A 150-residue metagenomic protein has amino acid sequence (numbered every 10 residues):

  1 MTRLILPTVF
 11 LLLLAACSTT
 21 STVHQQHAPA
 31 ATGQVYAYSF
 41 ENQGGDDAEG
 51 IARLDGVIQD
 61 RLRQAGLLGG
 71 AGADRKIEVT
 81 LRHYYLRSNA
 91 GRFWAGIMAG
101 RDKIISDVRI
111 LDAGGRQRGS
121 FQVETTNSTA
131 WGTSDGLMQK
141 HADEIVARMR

Functional and structural regions predicted by a protein language model:
M1-C17: Sec-dependent bacterial lipoprotein signal peptides
I5, A28, G69-G70: Short, surface-exposed loop and linker segments with low hydrophobicity and enrichment for Pro/Ser/Thr
I5-T8, G56, I105: Generic hydrophobic-segment detector
A15-R63, R82, L86-R87, S120-E124 (+1 more regions): A structural "domain/chain start" motif
N42-G44, G114-M149: Short secondary-structure boundary motifs at beta->alpha junctions and helix caps
D47-D55, I97, R101, N127-M138: Solvent-exposed, acidic/flexible segments
Q64-W131: Surface-exposed short loop/turn segments
